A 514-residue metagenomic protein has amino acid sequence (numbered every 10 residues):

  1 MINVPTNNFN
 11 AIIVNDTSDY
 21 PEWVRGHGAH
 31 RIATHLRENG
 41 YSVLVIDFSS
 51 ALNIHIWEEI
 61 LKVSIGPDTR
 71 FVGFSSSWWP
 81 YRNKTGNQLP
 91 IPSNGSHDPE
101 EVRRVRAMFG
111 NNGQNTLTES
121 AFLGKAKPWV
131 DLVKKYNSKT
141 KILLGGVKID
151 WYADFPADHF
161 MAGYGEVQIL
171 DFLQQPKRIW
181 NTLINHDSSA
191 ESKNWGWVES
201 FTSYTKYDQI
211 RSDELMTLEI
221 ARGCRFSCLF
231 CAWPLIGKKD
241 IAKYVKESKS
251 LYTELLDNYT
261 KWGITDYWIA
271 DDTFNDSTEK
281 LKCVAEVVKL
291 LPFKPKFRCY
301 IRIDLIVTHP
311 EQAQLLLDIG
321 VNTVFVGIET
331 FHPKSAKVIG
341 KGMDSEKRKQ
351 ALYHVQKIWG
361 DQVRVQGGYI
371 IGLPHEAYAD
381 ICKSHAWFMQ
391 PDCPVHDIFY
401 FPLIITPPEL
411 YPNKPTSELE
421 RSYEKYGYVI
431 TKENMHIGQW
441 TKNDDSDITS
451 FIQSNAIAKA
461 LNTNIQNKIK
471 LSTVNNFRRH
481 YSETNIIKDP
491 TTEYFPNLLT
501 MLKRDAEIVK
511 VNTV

Functional and structural regions predicted by a protein language model:
M1-I13, R37-E38, S42, S64-R70 (+3 more regions): Radical SAM enzyme core and accessory elements
M1-L256, K261-W262: Acidic, low-complexity intrinsically disordered segments
Y20, W78-G86, K148-A153, E279 (+3 more regions): Flexible glycine/acidic-rich beta-alpha junction loops that bind and position SAM and/or redox cofactors in anaerobic
N39-Y41, W129-T140, K261-W262, L291 (+4 more regions): A structural motif corresponding to the C-terminal end of an alpha-helix and its immediate exit/capping segment
R70, I264-T265, N322, P394-H396: Short acidic/polar active-site loop segments enriched in Thr and Asp
P156, G163, K282-K289, E376-V395: Short, electropositive alpha-helical surface patch
G196-R364, I371, A386: Radical SAM [4Fe-4S] cluster-binding motif and immediate context
